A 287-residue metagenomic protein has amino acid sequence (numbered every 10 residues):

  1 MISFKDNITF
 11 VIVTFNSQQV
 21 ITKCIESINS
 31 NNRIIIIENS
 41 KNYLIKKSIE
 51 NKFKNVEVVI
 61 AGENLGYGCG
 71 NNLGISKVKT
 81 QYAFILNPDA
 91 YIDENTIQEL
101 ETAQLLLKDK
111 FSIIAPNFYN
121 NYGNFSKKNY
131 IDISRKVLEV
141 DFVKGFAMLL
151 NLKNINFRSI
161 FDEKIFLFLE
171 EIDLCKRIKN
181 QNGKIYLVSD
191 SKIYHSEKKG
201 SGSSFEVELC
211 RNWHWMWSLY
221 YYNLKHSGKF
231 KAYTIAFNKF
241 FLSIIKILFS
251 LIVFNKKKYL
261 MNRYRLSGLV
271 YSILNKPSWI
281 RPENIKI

Functional and structural regions predicted by a protein language model:
I12-S30: Short, well-formed alpha-helical segments that are part of the catalytic scaffolds of diverse glycosyltransferases
S27, E38-K47: A conserved acidic beta->alpha catalytic loop
I60-V78: Glycine-rich, basic loop-to-helix element that forms the pyrophosphate-binding segment of sugar-nucleotide handling
A83: Short aromatic/hydrophobic "clamp" motif used to bind/position activated sugar donors
E94-S126: Conserved donor NDP-sugar-binding/catalytic core segment of glycosyltransferases
D132-L150, S203: A recurrent flexible, glycine/aromatic-enriched loop bordering the glycosyltransferase active site that acts as
F142, A147-L150, N154-S159, E163-K192: A short, conserved alpha-helix in the catalytic core of glycosyltransferases
C210-S218, K229-I287: Non-catalytic, C-terminal membrane-associated alpha-helical segments of glycosyltransferases
